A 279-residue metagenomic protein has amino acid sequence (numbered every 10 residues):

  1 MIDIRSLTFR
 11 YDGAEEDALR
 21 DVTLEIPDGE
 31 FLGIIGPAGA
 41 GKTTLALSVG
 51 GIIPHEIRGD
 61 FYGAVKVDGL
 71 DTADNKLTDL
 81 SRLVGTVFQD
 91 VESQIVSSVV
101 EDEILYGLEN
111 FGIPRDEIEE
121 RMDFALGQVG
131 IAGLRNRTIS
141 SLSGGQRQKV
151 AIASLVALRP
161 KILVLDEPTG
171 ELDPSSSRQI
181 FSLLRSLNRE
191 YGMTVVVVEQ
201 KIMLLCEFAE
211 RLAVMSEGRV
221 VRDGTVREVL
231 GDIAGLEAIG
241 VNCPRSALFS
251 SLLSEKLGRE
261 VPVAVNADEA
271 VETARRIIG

Functional and structural regions predicted by a protein language model:
A64-D79: ABC ATPase NBD Q-loop/coupling interface
D116-L134: Conserved ABC ATPase "signature" region
T138-L142, Q146: Conserved ABC ATPase signature
R159: Conserved catalytic motifs of ABC-family nucleotide-binding domains
L163-D166: Catalytic Walker B motif of ABC-type/P-loop ATPase nucleotide-binding domains
E199-Q200: H-loop/switch region of ABC-family ATPase nucleotide-binding domains
